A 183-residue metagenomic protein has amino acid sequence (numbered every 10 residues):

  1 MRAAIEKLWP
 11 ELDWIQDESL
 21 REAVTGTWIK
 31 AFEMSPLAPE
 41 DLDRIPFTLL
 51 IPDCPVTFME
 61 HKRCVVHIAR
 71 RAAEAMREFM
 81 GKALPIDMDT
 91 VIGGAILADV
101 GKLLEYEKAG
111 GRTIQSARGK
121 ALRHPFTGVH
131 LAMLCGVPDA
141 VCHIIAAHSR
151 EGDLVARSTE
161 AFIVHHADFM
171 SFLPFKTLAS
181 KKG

Functional and structural regions predicted by a protein language model:
M1-T113: Acidic/His-rich, divalent-metal-binding segments that scaffold phosphate/diphosphate chemistry
F47-P52, E60-H61, A72, G81-K182: Divalent metal-dependent catalytic cores for phosphoryl transfer on phosphate-bearing substrates
